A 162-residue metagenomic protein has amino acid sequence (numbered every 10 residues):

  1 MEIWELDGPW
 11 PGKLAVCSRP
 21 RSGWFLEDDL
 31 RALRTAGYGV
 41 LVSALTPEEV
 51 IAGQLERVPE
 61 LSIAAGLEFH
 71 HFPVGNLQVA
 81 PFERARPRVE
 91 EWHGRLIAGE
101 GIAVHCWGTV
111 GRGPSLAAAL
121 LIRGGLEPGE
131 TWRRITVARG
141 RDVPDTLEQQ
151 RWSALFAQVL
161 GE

Functional and structural regions predicted by a protein language model:
M1-A103, G108, L116-E162: Cys-dependent protein tyrosine phosphatase-like superfamily
G113: Ser/Thr-glycine-rich phosphate-binding loops at phosphate-binding pockets of nucleotides, nucleotide cofactors
